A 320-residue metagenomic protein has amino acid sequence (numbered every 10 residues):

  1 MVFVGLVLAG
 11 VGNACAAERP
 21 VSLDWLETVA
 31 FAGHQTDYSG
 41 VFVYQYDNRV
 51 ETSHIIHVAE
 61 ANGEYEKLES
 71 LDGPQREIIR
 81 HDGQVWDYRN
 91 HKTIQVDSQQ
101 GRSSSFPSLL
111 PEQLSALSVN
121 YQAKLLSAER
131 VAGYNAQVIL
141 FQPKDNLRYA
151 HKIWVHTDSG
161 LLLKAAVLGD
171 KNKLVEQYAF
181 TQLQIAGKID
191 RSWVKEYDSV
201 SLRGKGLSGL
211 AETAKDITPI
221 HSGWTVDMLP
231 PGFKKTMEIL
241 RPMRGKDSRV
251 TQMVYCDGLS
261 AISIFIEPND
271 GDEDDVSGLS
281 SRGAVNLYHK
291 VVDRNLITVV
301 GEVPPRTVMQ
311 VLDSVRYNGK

Functional and structural regions predicted by a protein language model:
G5-E64, D72-P74, A116-N120, A128-R130 (+1 more regions): N-terminal leader/targeting segments and the immediate start of mature chains
Q35-V41, N62-K67, G133-L140, L161-K164 (+1 more regions): Short, hydrophobic/aromatic-rich segments at coil-to-beta transitions
V50-H54, G73, L147-H151, L163 (+3 more regions): Short, surface-exposed coil-to-beta transition loops
E51-S108, V167-A179: An acidic-aromatic
E60-A61, I79, K152-K164, D270-E273: A short, surface-exposed beta-strand/turn
G101-H151: Intrinsically disordered, low-complexity linker/loop segments enriched in Gly/Pro and charged/polar residues
R130-S201: Gly/Pro-enriched, hydrophobic low-complexity segments that function as extracytoplasmic propeptides/linkers
R203-D293, R306: Short, solvent-exposed recognition patches
